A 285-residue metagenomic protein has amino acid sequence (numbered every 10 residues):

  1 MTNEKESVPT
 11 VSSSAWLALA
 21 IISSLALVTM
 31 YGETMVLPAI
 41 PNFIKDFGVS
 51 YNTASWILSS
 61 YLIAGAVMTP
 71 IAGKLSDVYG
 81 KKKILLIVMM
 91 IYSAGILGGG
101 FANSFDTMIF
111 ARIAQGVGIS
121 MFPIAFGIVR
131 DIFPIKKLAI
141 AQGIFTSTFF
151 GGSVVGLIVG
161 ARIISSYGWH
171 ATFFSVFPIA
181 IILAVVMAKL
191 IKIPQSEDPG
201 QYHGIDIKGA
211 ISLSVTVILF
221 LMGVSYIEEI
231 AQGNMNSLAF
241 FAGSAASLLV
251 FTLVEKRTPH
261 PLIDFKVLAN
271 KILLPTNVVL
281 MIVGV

Functional and structural regions predicted by a protein language model:
W16-Y31, V36-P38, Y51, I57 (+6 more regions): 12-transmembrane solute porter fold
T34, L62-P70, S120, S153-V154: Residue-level signature of mid-helix packing/kink "hotspots" within the transmembrane helices of 12-pass Major
A39-V67, F105-F110: Extracellular/periplasmic helix-loop-helix junction of adjacent transmembrane segments in MFS-like secondary
F43-K45, L75-S76, V159-Y167, V224: Interfacial helix-cap and linker-helix signal at transmembrane-aqueous boundaries of multi-pass secondary transporters
D46-G48, G80, G100-T107, P134 (+1 more regions): Helix-breaking motifs and short loop linkers at transmembrane-helix boundaries and internal kinks in secondary membrane
V67-F105: Conserved MFS/SLC helix-loop-helix module at the cytosolic interface between two early adjacent transmembrane helices
I113-S147: Cytoplasmic helix-loop-helix junction between adjacent transmembrane helices in 12-TM secondary transporters
F177-S196, S214-Y226, G243-T258: C-terminal membrane-cytosol helix-exit motif in multi-pass small-molecule transporters
